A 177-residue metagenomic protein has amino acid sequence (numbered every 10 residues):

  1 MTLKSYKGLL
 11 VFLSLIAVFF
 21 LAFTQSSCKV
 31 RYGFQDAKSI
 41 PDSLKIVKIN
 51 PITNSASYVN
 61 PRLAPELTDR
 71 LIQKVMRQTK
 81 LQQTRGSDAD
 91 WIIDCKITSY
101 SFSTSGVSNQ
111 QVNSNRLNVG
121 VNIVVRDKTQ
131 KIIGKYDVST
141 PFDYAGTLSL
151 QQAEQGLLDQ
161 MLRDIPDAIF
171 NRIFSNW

Functional and structural regions predicted by a protein language model:
T2-S14: Bacterial N-terminal signal peptides that target proteins for export
L3, F23-D69, M76-Q78, T129 (+1 more regions): A structural "domain/chain start" motif
F12-T24: Bacterial N-terminal signal peptides
F34, R77-Q78, Q82-I133, F142-L158 (+1 more regions): Surface-exposed short loop/turn segments
Y136-V138: Short hydrophobic alpha-helix segments
G156-W177: Compositionally biased, intrinsically disordered linkers/stalks adjacent to structured regions
